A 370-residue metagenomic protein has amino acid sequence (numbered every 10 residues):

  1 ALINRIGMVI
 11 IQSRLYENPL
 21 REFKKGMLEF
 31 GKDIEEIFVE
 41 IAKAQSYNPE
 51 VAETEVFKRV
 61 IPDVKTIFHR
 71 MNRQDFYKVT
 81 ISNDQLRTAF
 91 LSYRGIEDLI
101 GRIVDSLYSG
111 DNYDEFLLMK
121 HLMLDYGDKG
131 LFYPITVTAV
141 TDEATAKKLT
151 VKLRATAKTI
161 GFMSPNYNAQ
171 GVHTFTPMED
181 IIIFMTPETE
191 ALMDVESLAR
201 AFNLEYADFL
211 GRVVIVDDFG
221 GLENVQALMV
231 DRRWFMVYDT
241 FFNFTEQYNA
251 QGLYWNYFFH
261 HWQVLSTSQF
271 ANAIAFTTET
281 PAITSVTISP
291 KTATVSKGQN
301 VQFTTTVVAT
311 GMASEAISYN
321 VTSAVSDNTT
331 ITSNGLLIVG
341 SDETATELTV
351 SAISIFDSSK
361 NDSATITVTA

Functional and structural regions predicted by a protein language model:
A1-I3, E205-P281: Extended, compositionally biased alpha-helical segments that mediate assembly or anchoring
A1-R21, S82-T88, Y93, E97 (+4 more regions): Hydrophobic alpha-helical segments involved in membrane association or supramolecular assembly
L2-V79: Assembly/oligomerization interface modules of large self-assembling protein complexes
I3, G7, A52-E53, L107 (+2 more regions): A structural signal for well-ordered alpha-helices, especially hydrophobic packing surfaces of coiled-coils
R14, N18, Y108-E115, M119 (+2 more regions): Residue-level signal for secondary-structure boundary elements
P62-F132, Y257-F259: Long, contiguous amphipathic alpha-helices that act as assembly "spine/axial" helices in icosahedral shell and virion
K129-F219: Extended, solvent-exposed, turn-rich assembly/linker loops in the middle of proteins
P281-A370: Extracytoplasmic soluble-region selector
